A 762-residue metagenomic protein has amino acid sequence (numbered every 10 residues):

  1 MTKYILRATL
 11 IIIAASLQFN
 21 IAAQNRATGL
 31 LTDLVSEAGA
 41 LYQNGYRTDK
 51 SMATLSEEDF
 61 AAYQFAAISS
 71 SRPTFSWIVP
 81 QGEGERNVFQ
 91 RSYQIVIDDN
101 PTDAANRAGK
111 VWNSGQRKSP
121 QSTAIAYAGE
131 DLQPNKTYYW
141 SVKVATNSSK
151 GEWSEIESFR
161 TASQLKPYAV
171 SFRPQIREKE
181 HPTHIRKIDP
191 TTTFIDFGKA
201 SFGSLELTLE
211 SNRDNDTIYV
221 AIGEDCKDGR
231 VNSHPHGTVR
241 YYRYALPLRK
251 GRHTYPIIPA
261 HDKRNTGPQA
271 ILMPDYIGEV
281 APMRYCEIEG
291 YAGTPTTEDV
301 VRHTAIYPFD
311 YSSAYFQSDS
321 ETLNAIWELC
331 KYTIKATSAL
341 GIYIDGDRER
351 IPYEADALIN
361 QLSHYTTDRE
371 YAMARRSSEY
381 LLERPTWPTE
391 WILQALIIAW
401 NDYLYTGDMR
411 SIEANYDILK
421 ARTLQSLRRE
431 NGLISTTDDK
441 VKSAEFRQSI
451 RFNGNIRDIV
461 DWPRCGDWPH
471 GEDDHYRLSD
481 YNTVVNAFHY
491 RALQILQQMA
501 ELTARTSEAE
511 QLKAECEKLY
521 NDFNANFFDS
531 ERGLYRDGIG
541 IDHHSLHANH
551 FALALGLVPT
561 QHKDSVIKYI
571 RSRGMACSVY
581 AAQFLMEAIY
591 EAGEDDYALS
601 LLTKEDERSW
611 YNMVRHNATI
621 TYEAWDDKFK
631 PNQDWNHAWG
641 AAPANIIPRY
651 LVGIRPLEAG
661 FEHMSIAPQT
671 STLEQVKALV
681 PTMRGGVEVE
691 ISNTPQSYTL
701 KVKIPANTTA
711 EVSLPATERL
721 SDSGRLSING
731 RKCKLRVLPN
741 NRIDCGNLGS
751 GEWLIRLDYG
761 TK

Functional and structural regions predicted by a protein language model:
M1-R26: Bacterial Sec-dependent N-terminal signal peptides
Q24-G341, D356, E370-M373, R410: Extracellular/oxidizing-compartment recognition motifs
L55, L340-I342, R375-L382, R532-G533 (+1 more regions): Flexible, solvent-exposed coil segments and beta strand-coil junctions, predominantly the extracellular/periplasmic
E155-R160, R376-E379, E413-K420, E510-K518 (+2 more regions): Beta-strand segments within the central parallel beta-sheet cores of soluble alpha/beta enzyme folds
A281, Y285, P295-R376, T386 (+5 more regions): Active-site acid/base region of carbohydrate-active enzymes
Y291, I359-D368, A395-S411, F488-T506 (+3 more regions): Well-ordered alpha-helical scaffold segments within catalytic/enzyme domains
A395, N431-I434, I450-R457, D461 (+5 more regions): C-terminal capping/lid segments that line or modulate ligand- or cofactor-binding pockets
K513-A514, N521, L599-K762: Non-catalytic C-terminal accessory modules of carbohydrate-active enzymes
